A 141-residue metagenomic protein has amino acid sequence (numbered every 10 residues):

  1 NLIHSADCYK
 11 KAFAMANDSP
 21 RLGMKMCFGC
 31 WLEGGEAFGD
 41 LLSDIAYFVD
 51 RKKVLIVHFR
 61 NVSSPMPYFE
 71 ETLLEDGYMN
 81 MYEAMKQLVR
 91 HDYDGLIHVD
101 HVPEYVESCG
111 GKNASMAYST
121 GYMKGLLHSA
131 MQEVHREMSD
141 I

Functional and structural regions predicted by a protein language model:
N1-I141: Histidine-acidic metal/acid-base catalytic patches
